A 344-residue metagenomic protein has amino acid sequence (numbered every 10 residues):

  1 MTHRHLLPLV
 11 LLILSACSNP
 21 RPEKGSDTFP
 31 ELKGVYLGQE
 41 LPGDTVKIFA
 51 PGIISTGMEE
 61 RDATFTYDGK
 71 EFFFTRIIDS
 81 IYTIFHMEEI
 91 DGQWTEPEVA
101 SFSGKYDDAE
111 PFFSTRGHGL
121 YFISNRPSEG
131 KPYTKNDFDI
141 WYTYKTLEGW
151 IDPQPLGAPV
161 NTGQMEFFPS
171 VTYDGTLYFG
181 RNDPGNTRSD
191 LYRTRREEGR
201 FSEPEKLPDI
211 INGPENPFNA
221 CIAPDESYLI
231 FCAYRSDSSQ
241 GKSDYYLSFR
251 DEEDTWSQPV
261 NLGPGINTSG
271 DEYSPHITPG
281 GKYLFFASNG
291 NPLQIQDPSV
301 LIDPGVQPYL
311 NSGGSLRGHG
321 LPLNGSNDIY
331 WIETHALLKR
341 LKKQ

Functional and structural regions predicted by a protein language model:
T2-V10: Sec-dependent signal peptide recognition, specifically the positively charged N-region followed immediately by
L11-L12, G290: A broadly conserved detector of short glycine/acidic/proline-rich loop/turn motifs that flank catalytic sites and bind
L14-A16: C-terminal motif of bacterial Sec signal peptides marking the signal peptidase cleavage site
N19-Q344: Short, conserved micro-motifs composed of acidic
